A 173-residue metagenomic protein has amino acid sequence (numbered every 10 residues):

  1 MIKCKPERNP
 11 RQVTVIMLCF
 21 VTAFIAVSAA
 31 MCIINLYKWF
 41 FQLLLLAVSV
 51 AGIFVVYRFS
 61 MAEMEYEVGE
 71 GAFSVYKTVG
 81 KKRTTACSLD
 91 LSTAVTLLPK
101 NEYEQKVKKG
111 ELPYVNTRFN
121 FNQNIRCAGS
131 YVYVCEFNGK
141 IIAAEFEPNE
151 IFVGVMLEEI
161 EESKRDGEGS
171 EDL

Functional and structural regions predicted by a protein language model:
M1-F24: N-terminal membrane-targeting/pre-transmembrane regions
I25-L36, I53-Y57: Hydrophobic alpha-helical transmembrane segments
C32-V48: Hydrophobic alpha-helical transmembrane segments
L43-E63, E67, T78: Transmembrane alpha-helices and immediately adjacent membrane-cytoplasm interface residues in multi-pass integral
L46-V48, E111-R118: Short Pro/Gly-enriched beta-strand edge/turn motifs at strand-loop
G69-C87: Membrane-cytosol interface motif
C87-K108: Structured surface patches comprising rigid loops and adjacent beta-strands/short helices at the edges of well-ordered
N116-L173: A membrane-cytosol interface segment of integral membrane proteins
